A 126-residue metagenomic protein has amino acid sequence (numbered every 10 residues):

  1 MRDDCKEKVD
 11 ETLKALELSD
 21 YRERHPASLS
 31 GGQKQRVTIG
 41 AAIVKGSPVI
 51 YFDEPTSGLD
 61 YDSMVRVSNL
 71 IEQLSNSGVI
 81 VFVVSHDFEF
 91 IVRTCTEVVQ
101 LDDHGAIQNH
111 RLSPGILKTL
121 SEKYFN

Functional and structural regions predicted by a protein language model:
D4-Y21: Conserved ABC ATPase "signature" region
H25-L29: Conserved ABC ATPase signature
I39: Hydrophobic anchor residue at the start of the ABC signature
I50-D53: Catalytic Walker B motif of ABC-type/P-loop ATPase nucleotide-binding domains
D60: ABC-family nucleotide-binding domains
S85-H86: H-loop/switch region of ABC-family ATPase nucleotide-binding domains
H104-F125: Conserved beta-strand-loop-alpha-helix hinge in the C-terminal portion of ABC ATPase nucleotide-binding domains
